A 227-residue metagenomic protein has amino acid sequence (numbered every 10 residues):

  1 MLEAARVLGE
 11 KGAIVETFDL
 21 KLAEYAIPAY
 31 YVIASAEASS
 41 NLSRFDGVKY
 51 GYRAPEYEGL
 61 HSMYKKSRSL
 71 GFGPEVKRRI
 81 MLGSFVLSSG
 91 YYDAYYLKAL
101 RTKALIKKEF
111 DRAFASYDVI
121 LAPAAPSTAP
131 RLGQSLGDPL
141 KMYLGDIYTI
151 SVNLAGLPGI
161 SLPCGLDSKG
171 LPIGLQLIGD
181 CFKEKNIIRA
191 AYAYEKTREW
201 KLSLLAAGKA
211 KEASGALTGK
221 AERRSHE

Functional and structural regions predicted by a protein language model:
M1-L2, Y30: Contiguous, glycine/small-aliphatic-enriched amphipathic segments in soluble metabolic enzymes
L2-I14, R44, M81-D111, S116 (+1 more regions): Structural helix-boundary/capping segments
A5, A23, D46-L154, L202-G208: Serine-dependent amide/ester hydrolase catalytic core
A13-Y30: Short connector loops at secondary-structure junctions
F18-K21, A124, L162: Conserved beta-strand termini and adjacent loop/short-helix elements that scaffold enzyme active sites in alpha/beta
I27-Y31, L132-G133, L171-G174: Short acidic, glycine/serine/threonine-rich loops at helix termini
P28-N41: Charged, often glycine-rich, active-site loop that binds/positions anionic groups
S40, T149, Y192: Active-site phosphate/pyrophosphate- and oxyanion-stabilizing loops and adjacent acidic/basic residues in soluble
